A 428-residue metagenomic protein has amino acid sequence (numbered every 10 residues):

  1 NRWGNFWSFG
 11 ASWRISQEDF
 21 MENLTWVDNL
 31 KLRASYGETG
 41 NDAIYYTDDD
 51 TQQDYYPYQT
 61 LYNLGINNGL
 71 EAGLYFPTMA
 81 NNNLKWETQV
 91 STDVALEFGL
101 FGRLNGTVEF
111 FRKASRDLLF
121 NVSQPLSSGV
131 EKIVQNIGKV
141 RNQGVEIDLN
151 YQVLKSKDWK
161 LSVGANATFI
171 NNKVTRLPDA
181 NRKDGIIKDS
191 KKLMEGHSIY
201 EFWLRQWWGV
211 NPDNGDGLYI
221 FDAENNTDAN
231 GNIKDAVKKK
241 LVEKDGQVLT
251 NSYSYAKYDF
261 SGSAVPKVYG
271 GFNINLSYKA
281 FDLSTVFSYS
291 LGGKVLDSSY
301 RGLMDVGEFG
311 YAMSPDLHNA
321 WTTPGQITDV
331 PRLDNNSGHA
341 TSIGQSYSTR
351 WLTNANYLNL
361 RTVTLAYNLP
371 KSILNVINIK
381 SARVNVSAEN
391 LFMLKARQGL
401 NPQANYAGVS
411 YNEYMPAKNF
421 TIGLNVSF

Functional and structural regions predicted by a protein language model:
N1-E195, I199, I343, Y347-F428: Extracellular/periplasmic, surface-exposed regions of secreted and cell-surface proteins
D42-Y45, Q143, L149, N214 (+6 more regions): Basic, gly/Ser/Thr/Pro-rich low-complexity segments located predominantly at protein N termini
F76-P77, Y255, K267: Flexible glycine/proline-enriched surface loops and loop-helix/loop-strand junctions
Q135, L154-G262: Conserved small-residue
I137, R141, K183-F202, S261-G271 (+3 more regions): C-terminal extracellular loops and terminal segments of Gram-negative outer membrane beta-barrel proteins
S261-D297: Glycine-rich, aromatic-lined ligand/substrate-binding cores of catalytic and carbohydrate-binding domains
S290-R383, A388: Extracytoplasmic gating/loop element in the C-terminal half of outer-membrane beta-barrel translocons and assembly
